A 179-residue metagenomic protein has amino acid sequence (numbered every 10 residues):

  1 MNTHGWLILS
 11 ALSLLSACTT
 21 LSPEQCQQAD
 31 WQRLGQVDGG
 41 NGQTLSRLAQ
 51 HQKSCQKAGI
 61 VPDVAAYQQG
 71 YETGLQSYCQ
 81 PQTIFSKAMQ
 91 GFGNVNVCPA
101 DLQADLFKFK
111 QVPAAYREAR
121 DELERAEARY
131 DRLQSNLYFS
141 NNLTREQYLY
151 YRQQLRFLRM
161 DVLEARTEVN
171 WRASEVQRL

Functional and structural regions predicted by a protein language model:
M1-I8: Bacterial N-terminal signal peptides that target proteins for export
L14-A17: C-terminal motif of bacterial Sec signal peptides marking the signal peptidase cleavage site
T19-L179: Intrinsic-disorder/low-complexity detector
